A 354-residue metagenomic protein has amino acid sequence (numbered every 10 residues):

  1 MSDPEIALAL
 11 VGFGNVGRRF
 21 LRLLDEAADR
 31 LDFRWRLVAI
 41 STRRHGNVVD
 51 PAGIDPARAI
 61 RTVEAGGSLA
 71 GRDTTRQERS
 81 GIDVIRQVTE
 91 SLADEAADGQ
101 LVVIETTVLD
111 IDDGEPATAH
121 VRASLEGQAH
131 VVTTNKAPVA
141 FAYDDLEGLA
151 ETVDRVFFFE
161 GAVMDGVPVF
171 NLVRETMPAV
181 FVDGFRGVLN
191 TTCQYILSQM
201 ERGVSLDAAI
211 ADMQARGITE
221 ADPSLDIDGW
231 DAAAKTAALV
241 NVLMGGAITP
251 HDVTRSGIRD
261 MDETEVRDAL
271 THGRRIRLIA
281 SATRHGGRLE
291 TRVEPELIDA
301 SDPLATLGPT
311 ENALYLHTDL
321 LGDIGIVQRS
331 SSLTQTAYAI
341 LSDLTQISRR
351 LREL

Functional and structural regions predicted by a protein language model:
M1-E126: N-terminal glycine-/serine-/threonine-rich beta1-alpha1-beta2 phosphate-ribose binding loop of Rossmann-like
V11, N15, R19, W35 (+13 more regions): Conserved active-site and cofactor/substrate-binding residues in soluble primary-metabolism enzymes
I40, V102-E105, V132-T134, F157-G161 (+2 more regions): General beta-strand structural signal in soluble alpha/beta enzymes
V108-G127, T134-D165, F170-V173: Rossmann-fold NAD(P)-binding glycine/threonine-rich loop
V131, F157-F158, E220, I276: Hydrophobic beta-strand scaffold residues
E151-T219, W230: Rossmann-like NAD(P)H-binding beta-loop-alpha module
G184-R186, D212, I218-P223, S281-T283 (+1 more regions): Catalytic, metal-anchored helix/loop core of enzyme active sites in primary metabolism
Q199, I210-T306: Substrate-binding/catalytic subdomain of NAD(P)-dependent oxidoreductase enzymes
